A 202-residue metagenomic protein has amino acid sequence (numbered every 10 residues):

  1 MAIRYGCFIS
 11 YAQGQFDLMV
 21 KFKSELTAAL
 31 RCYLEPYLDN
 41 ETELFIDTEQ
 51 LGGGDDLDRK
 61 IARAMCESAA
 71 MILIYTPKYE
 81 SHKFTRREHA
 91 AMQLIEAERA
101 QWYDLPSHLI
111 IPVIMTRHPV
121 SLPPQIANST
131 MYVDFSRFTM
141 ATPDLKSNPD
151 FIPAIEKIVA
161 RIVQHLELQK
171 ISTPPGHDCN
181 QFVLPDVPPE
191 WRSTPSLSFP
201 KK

Functional and structural regions predicted by a protein language model:
M1-R31, L57, S107-K202: C-terminal interaction surface of TIR/SEFIR-family domains
S10-G14, D47-E49, Y75-K78: Short strand-loop junctions, especially beta-strand C-caps/beta-turns that link beta-sheets to coils or alpha-helices
A29-I61, Y79-F84, M140, K146: Conserved BB-loop
C32-Y37, A91-S107: Arginine/glycine-rich "motif VI" loop of SF2 helicases in the C-terminal RecA-like domain
A64-M65: Structural alpha-helical scaffold elements that stabilize or flank donor/cofactor-binding regions in carbohydrate
S68: An anion/phosphate-binding loop that grips the pyrophosphate of nucleotide cofactors and donors
M71-L73: Inter-motif core of Ras-like GTPase G domains
P77-E98: Conserved TIR/SEFIR loop-to-helix hotspot centered on a Trp-containing motif with a nearby acidic residue
